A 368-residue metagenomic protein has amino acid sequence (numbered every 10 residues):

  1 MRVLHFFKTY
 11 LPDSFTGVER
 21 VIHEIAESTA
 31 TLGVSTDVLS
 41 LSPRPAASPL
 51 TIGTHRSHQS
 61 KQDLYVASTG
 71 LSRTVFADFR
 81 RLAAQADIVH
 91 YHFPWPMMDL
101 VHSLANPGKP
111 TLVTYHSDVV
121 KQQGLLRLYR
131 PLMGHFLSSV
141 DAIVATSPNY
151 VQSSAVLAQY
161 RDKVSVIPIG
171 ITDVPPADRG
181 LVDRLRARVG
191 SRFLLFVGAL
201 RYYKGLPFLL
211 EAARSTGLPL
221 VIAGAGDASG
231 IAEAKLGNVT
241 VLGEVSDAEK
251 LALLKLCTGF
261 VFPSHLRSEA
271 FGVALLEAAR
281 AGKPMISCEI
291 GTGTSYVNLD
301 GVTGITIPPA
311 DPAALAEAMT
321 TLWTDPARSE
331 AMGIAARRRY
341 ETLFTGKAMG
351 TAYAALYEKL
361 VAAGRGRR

Functional and structural regions predicted by a protein language model:
L4, V182-G217, V221: Conserved donor-binding/catalytic core segment of Leloir-type glycosyltransferases
F6-T16, R20-G70, G226: N-terminal strand-loop element at the rim of the active site of nucleotide-sugar-dependent glycosyltransferases
Y91-M98: Short His-centered aromatic/hydrophobic patch
S138-V166, I171-P176: A short, active-site helix/loop in glycosyltransferases that binds the activated sugar's phosphate group
L194, K255-A270, K283: Acidic donor-binding loop of glycosyltransferase active sites
G230-L251: Nucleotide-activated donor-binding/catalytic signature segment of Leloir-type glycosyltransferases, i.e., the conserved
R280, P284-C288: Short hydrophobic beta-strand element within catalytic cores of glycosyltransferases and related nucleotide-activated
L299-P312, M319-P326: Conserved acidic donor-binding segment of nucleotide-sugar-dependent glycosyltransferases
